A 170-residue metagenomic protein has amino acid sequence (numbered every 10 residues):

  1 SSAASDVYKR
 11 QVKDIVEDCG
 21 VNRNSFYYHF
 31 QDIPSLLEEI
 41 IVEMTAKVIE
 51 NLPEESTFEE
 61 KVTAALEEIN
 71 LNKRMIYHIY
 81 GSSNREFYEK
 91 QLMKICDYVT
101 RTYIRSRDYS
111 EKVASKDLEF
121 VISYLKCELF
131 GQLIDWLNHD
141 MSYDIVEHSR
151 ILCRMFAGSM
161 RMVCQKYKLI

Functional and structural regions predicted by a protein language model:
S1-Y8: Short, small-residue-biased leader/transition segments that mark boundaries at the very start of proteins
K9-V12, E17-G20, Y27-P53, T63-L66 (+1 more regions): An amphipathic alpha-helix adjacent to DNA-recognition modules
I40-K47, N72, I76, Y98-R107 (+2 more regions): A short secondary-structure junction motif
T45, I49, N70, L129-M141: Regular secondary-structure segments
L52, I76-Y80, R107, W136-D140 (+2 more regions): Secondary-structure edge/capping motif, primarily at the C-terminal ends of alpha-helices and the immediately following
T57-R105: Helical hydrophobic small-molecule/effector-binding pocket
R85-S110, K116-L133, R161: Amphipathic alpha-helical packing segments from all-alpha helical-bundle domains
D135-I170: C-terminal peripheral helix-coil segments that are non-catalytic and often amphipathic
